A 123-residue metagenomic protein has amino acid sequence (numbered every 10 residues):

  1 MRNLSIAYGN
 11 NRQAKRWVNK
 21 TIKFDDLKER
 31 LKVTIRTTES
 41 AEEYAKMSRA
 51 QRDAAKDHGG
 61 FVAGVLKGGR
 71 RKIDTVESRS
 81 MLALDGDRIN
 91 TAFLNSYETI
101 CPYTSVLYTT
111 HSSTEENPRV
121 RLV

Functional and structural regions predicted by a protein language model:
M1-V120: Signature for HUH/AEP ssDNA processing cores
V123: Catalytic palm subdomain of template-directed nucleic-acid polymerases, centered on the conserved carboxylate motif
